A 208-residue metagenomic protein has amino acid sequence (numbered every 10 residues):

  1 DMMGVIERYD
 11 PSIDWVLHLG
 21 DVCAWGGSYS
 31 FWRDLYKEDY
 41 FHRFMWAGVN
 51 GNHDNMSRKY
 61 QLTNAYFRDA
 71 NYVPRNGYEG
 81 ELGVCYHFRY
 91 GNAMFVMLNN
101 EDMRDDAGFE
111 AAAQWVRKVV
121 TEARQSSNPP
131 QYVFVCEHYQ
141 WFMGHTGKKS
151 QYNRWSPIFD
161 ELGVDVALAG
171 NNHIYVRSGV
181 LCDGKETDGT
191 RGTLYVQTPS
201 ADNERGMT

Functional and structural regions predicted by a protein language model:
D1-Y29: N-terminal active-site segment of His-dependent metallophosphoesterases
D14, Q131-V133, D165: Conserved acidic residues
V16-H18, G48-V49, V135, L168: Residue-level marker for buried hydrophobic side chains located in beta-strands that build the well-ordered beta-sheet
L19, C23, A123-H145: Short acidic, glycine-rich surface-loop motifs adjacent to enzyme active sites
G20-D21, G51-N52, H138, G170-N171: Active-site glycine-centered loops adjacent to acidic/histidine catalytic or metal-binding residues that shape
C23-Y29, R104-A107, F142-K149: Acidic-and-aromatic substrate-binding clefts and catalytic sites of carbohydrate-active enzymes
Y29-P129, R154, D160, V166 (+1 more regions): Extended active-site neighborhood of metal-dependent phosphoesterases/phosphodiesterases
